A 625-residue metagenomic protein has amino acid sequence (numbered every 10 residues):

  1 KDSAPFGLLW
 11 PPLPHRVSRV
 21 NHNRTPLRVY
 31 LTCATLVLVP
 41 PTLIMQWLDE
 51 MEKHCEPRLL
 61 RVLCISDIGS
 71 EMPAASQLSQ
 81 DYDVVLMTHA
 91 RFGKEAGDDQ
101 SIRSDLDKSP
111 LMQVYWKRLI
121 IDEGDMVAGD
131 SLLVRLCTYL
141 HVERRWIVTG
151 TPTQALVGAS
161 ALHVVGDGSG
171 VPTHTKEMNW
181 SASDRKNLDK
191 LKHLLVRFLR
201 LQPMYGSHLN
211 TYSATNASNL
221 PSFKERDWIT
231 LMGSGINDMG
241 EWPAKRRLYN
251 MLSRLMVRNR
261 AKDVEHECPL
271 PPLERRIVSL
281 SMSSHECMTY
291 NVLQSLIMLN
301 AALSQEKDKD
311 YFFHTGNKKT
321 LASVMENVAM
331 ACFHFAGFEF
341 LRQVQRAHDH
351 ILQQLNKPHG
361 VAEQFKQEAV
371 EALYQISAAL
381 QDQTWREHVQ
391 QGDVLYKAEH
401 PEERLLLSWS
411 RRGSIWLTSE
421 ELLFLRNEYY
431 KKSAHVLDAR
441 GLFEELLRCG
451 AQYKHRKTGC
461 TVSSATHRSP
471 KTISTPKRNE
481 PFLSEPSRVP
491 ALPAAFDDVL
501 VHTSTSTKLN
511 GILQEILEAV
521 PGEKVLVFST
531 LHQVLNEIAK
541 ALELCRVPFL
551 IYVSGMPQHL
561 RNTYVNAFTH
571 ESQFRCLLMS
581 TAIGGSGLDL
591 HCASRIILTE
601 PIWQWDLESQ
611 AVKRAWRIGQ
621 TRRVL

Functional and structural regions predicted by a protein language model:
K1-G129, M232-G233, L550-E571: SF2 helicase/translocase NTPase motor core, specifically the RecA-like lobe 1 inter-motif segment between Walker
V37-I44, F313-V324, V328, A519-A539: Conserved strand-helix element at the start of the C-terminal RecA-like helicase core
R118, R135-V257, A301-N317: Conserved P-loop NTPase motor "coupling/switch" region that bridges the ATPase
W146, A214-H467: Inter-lobe connector of SF1/SF2 helicase motors
T289, I297-S304, V501-T530: Conserved interdomain hinge at the start of the Helicase C-terminal
Q514, K524-L526, N536, K540-G584: Conserved helicase ATPase core of P-loop NTP-dependent helicases/translocases
L588-P601, V624: A short beta-strand element within the Helicase C-terminal
Q604-V624: Conserved SF2 helicase motif VI
